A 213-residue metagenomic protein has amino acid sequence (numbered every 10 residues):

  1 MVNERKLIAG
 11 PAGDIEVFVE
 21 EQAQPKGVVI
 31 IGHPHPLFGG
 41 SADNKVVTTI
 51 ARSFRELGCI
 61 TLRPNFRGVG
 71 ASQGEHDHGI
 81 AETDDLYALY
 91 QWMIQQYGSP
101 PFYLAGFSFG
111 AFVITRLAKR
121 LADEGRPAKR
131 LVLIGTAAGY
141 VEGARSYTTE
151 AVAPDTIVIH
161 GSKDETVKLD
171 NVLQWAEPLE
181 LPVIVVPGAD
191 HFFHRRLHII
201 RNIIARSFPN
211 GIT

Functional and structural regions predicted by a protein language model:
M1-Q24: N-terminal cap/lid segment of alpha/beta-hydrolase-fold proteins
A23-R63: Short, surface-exposed "cap/lid" segments of acyl-processing enzymes
P34-H35, V132-V141, G161: Active-site nucleophile loop of the alpha/beta-hydrolase fold
H76-Q96: Alpha/beta-hydrolase active-site loop
G106-I114: Gly/Ala-rich beta-loop-alpha elbow adjacent to hydrolase catalytic centers
G139-Y140, S162-V167, H191-F192: Acidic catalytic loop of the alpha/beta-hydrolase fold
A151-A153, I157-H160, D164: Short beta-strand/loop motif that positions the catalytic acidic residue of the alpha/beta-hydrolase fold
A189-R201: Catalytic histidine-centered segment of alpha/beta-hydrolase-like enzymes
